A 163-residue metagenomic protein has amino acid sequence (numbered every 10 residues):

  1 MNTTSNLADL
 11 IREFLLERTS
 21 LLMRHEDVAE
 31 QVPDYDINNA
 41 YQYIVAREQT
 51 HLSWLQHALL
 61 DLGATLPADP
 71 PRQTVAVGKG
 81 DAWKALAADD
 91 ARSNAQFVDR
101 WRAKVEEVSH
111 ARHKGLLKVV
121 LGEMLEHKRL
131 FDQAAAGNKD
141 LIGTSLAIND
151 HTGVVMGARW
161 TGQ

Functional and structural regions predicted by a protein language model:
M1-Q163: Non-heme di-metal
